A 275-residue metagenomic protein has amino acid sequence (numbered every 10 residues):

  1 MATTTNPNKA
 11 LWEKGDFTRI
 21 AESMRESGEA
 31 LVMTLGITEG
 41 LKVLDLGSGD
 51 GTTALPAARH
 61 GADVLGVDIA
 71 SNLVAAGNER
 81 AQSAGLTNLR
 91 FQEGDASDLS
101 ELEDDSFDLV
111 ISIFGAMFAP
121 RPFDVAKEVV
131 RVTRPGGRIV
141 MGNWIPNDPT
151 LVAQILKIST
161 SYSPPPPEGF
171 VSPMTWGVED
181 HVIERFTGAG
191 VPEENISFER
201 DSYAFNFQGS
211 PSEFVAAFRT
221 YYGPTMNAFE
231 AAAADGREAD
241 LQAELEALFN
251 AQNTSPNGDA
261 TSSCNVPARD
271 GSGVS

Functional and structural regions predicted by a protein language model:
M1-L41, T52, A76, S83-A84 (+1 more regions): Conserved class I S-adenosyl-L-methionine
K42-L99, D124: Class I SAM-dependent methyltransferase SAM/SAH-binding core
S97-L109: A short acidic, Gly/Pro-enriched loop at the edge of an enzyme's catalytic core that lines a small-molecule cofactor
L109-F123, I145: A short SAM/SAH-binding and catalytic strip from SAM-dependent methyltransferases
F123-R138: A short glycine-rich, Lys/Arg-flanked "PGG" loop and its adjoining helix->strand segment in the class I
V140-S163: Conserved class I S-adenosyl-L-methionine
T175-S275: Conserved Class I S-adenosyl-L-methionine
